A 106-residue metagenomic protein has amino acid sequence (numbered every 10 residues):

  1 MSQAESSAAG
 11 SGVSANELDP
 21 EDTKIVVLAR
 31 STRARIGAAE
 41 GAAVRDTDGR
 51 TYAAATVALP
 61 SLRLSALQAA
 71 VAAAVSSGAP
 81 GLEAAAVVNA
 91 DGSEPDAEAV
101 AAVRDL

Functional and structural regions predicted by a protein language model:
S2-R35, S77-L106: C-terminal binding/interaction regions
P20-A53, A58: N-terminal first-folded block
V44, R63-L64, A85: Residue-level detector of alpha-helical recognition elements and their boundaries
R50-T51, V71, G92-D96: Charge-rich, low-complexity amphipathic helices in intrinsically disordered tails/linkers adjacent to domains
T56-R63, D91: Short, glycine-rich nucleotide/cofactor-binding loops
P60-A73: A short, polar/charged loop-to-alpha-helix boundary motif
